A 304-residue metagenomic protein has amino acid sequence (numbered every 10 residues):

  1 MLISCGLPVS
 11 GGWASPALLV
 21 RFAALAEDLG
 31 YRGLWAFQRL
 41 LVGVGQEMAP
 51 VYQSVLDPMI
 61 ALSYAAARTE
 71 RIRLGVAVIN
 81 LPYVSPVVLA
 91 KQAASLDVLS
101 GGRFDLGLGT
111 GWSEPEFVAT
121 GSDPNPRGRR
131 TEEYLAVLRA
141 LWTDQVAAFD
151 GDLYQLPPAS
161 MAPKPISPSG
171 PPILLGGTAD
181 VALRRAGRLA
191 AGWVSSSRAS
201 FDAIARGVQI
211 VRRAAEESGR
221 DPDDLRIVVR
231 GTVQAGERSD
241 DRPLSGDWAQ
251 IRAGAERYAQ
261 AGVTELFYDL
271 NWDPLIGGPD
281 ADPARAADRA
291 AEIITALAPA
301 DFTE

Functional and structural regions predicted by a protein language model:
M1-R68, P171, N271, G277-A296: N-terminal beta1-alpha1-beta2 module of alpha/beta enzyme domains
I3-L7, L34-A36, L74-A77, F104-L108 (+4 more regions): Hydrophobic faces of well-ordered beta-strands that scaffold small-molecule active sites in alpha/beta enzyme cores
C5-A17, A77-V87, S167-T178, V233-A249: Active-site mouth loops of central-metabolism enzymes
P8-S10, R39-L41, I79-L81, G109-G111 (+4 more regions): Active-site beta-loop-alpha junctions enriched in small/polar residues
L18, V42-A49, V76, P82-L189 (+2 more regions): Internal, glycine-rich beta/alpha segment that forms the wall or movable "lid" of small-molecule/cofactor binding
V20-F37, R188, G192, A255-L266: Catalytic domains of carbohydrate-active enzymes, especially glycoside hydrolases
E27-D28, N125-I166, S196-E304: An alpha-helical appendage that flanks or caps ligand/catalytic pockets
S63-R71, D97-S100: Alpha-helix C-terminal capping segments
